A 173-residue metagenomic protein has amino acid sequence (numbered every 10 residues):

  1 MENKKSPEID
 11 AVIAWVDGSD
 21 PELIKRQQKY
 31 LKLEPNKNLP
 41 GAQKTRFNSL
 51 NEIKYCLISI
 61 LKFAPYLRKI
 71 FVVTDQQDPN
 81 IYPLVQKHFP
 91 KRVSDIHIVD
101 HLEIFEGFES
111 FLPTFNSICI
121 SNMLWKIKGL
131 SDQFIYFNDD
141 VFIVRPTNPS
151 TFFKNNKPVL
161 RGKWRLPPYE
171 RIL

Functional and structural regions predicted by a protein language model:
D10-S19, I24-K25, H101: Short loop/turn segments at strand-loop or loop-helix junctions that form parts of catalytic or ligand-binding pockets
G18-R46, G162: A solvent-exposed, charged loop/short amphipathic helix patch at secondary-structure junctions
S19-L23, D78-P83, E106-G107, F142-P146 (+1 more regions): Short catalytic/ligand-binding loop motif for oxyanion handling, primarily in non-cytosolic enzymes, centered on
N38-K44, N48, N80-L130: Active-site-proximal specificity loops/subdomain of glycosyltransferases
S59-L67: Short, acidic, metal-binding catalytic loop of nucleotide-sugar glycosyltransferases
R68-Q77: Short beta-strand/loop segment that forms part of the nucleotide-sugar
S131-V144: Short beta-strand-to-loop acidic/aromatic patch adjacent to the donor-nucleotide binding site
V144-L173: Conserved donor-nucleotide/metal-binding helix-loop-beta segment in metal-dependent transferases, i.e., the alpha-helix
